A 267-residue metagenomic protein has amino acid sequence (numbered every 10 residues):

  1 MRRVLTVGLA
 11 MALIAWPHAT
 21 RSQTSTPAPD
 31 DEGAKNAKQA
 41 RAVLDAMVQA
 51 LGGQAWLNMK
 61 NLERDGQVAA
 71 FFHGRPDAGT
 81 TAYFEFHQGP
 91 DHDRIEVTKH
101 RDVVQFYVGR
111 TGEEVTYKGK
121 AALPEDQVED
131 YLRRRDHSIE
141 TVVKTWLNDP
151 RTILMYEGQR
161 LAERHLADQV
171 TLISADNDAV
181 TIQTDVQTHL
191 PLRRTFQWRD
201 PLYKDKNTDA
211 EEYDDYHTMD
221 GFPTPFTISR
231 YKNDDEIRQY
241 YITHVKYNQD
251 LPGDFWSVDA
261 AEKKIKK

Functional and structural regions predicted by a protein language model:
M1-V4: Positively charged n-region of N-terminal signal peptides that target proteins for export
V7-A15: Bacterial N-terminal signal peptides
W16-T26: Signal peptide processing junction and immediate N-terminal pro/mature segment of secreted/exported proteins
S22, A162-D259: Gly/Pro-enriched, hydrophobic low-complexity segments that function as extracytoplasmic propeptides/linkers
A28-P29, A34-K35, R41-A121, P150-L161: N-terminal mature ectodomain segment of secretory-pathway/periplasmic proteins
E114-V143: Acidic/charged, solvent-exposed loop-and-adjacent secondary-structure segments enriched in E/D, K/R, S/T, and G/P
R133-T171, P191-T195: Short, conserved active-site entrance elements at the starts or edges of catalytic domains
S257-K267: Gram-negative outer-membrane assembly/targeting C-terminal domains
